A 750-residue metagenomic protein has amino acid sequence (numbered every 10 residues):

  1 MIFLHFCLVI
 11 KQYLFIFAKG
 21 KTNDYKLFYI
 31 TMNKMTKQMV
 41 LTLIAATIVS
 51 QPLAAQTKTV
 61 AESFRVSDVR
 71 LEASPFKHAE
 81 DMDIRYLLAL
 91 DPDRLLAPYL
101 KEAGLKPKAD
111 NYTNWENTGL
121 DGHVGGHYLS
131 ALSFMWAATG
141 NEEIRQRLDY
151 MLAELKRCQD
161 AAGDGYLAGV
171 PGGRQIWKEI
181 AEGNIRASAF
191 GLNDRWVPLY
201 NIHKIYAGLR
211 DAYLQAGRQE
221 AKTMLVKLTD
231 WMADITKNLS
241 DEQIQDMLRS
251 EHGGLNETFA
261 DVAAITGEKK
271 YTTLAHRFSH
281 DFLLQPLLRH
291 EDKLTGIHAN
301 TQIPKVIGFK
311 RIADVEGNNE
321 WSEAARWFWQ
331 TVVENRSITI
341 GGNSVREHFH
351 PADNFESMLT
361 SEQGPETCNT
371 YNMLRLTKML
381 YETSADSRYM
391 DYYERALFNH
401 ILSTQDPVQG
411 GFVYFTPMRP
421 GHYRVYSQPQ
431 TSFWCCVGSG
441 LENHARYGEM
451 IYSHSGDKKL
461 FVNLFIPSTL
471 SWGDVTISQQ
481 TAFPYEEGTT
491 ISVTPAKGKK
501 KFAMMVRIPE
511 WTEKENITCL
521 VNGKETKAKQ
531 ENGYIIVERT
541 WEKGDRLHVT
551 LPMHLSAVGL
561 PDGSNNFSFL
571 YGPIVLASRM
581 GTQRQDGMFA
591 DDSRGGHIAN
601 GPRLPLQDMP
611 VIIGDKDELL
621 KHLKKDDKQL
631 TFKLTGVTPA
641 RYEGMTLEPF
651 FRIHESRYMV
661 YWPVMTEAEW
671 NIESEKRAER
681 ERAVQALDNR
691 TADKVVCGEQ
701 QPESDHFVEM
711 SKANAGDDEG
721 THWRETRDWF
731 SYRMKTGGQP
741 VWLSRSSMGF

Functional and structural regions predicted by a protein language model:
H5, V9-Q12, I16-K19, Y25-T31: Short, positively charged and aromatic/hydrophobic N-terminal segments
I30-L41: Bacterial N-terminal signal peptides that target proteins for export
V40-S50: Bacterial N-terminal signal peptides
Q56-E142, Q146, R157, W177-Q215 (+6 more regions): Aromatic (Trp/Tyr) and acidic
A325, M390-N399, T404-P495, V521 (+4 more regions): C-terminal beta-rich recognition modules with glycine/proline-rich loops and embedded aromatic residues
F502-M505, V537-P552: C-terminal beta-strand-rich structural cap/linker in extracellular carbohydrate-active enzymes
A503-E510, T736-G749: A short beta-strand element within beta-rich, extracytoplasmic domains of secreted/secretory-pathway proteins
E515-V521, F750: Short, surface-exposed beta-strand/strand-loop-strand elements in extracellular ectodomains
